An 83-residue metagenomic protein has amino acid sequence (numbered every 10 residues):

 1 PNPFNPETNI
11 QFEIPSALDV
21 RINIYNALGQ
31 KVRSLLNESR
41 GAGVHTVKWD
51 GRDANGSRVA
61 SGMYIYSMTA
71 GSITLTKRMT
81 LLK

Functional and structural regions predicted by a protein language model:
F4-Y25, S34-E38, T46-W49, A70: Glycine-centered coil/turn sites that cap beta-strands in beta-rich domains
N26-A27, D53: Short, acidic, Ser/Thr-enriched surface-loop or helix-capping motifs
Q30-L36, L75: Surface-exposed loop/edge segments in extracytoplasmic proteins
S39-A42, K48, S57-K83: C-terminal tail/sorting-segment detector
